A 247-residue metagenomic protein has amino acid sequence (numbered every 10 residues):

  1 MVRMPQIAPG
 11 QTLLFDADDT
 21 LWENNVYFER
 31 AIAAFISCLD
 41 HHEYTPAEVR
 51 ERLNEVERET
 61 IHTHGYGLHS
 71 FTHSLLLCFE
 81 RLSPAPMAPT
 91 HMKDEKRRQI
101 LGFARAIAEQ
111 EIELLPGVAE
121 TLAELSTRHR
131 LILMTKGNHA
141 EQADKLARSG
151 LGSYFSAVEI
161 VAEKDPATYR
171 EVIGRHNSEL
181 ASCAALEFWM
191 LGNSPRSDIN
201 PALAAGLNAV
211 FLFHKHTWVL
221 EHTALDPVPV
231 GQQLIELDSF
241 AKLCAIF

Functional and structural regions predicted by a protein language model:
M1-G10, A119, A123, N138-F247: Asp-based, Mg2+/Mn2+-dependent phosphohydrolase catalytic module
V2-R52: Active-site neighborhood of HAD-like aspartate-dependent phosphohydrolases
F28-S37, T72, L76, E80 (+1 more regions): An amphipathic alpha-helix signature
D40-E55, P84-I100, Y154, L180 (+1 more regions): Short, surface-exposed acidic
V56-A106: A metal-dependent, Asp-based hydrolase signature
P89, D94-E113, V118-S149, V158-K164: Substrate-recognition element of Asp-dependent hydrolases with the DxDx(T/V) motif
